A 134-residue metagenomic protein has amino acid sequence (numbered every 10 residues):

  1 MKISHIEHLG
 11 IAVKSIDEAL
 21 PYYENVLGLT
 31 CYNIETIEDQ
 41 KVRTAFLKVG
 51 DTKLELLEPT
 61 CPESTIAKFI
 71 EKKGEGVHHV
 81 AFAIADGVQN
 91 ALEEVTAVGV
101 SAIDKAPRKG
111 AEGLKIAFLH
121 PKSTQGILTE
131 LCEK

Functional and structural regions predicted by a protein language model:
M1-Q40: Long, hydrophobic N-terminal alpha-helical segment
K2, A45-K48, L92-K134: Vicinal oxygen chelate
I6-K14, A45-K48, I66-E94, A117: Vicinal oxygen chelate
E7, E24, E55-E58, E130-E133: Acidic-residue sensor for enzyme active/binding pockets
A19-Y22, A91-V95: Hydrophobic side chains in well-ordered alpha-helices
L29, E75, V100: Short glycine/serine/threonine/alanine-rich loop segments
I37, E55-K68, A102-F118: Intrinsic, low-complexity N-terminal interaction/targeting segments
